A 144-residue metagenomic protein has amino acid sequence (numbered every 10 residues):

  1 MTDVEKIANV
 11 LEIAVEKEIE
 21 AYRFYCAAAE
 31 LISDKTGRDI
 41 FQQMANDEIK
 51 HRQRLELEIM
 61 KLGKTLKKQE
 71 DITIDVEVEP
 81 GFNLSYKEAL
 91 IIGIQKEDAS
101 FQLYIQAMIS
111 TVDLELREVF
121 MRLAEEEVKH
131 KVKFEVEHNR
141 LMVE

Functional and structural regions predicted by a protein language model:
M1-E144: Non-heme di-metal
